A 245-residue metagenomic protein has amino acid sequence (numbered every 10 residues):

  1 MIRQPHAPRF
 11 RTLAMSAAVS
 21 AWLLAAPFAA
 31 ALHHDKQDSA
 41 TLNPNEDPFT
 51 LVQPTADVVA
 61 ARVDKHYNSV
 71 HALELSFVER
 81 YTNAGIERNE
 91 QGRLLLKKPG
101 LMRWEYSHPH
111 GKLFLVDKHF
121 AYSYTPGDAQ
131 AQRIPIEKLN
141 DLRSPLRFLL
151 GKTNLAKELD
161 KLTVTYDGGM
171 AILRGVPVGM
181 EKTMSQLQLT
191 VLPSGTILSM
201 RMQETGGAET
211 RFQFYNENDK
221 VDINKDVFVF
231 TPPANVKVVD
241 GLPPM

Functional and structural regions predicted by a protein language model:
I2, L24, F28-E87, P232-M245: N-terminal leader/targeting segments and the immediate start of mature chains
R3-A17: Bacterial N-terminal signal peptides that target proteins for export
A14-P27: Bacterial N-terminal signal peptides
D35-K36, T41, R93-S144, T210: An acidic-aromatic
D47, V59-Y81, E87, L115 (+2 more regions): Flexible, processing/modification-adjacent segments and terminal tails in exported/periplasmic/extracellular proteins
E79-Y81, K98-G100, Y106-H110, K118-F120 (+6 more regions): A mature extracytoplasmic/lumenal domain signature
N89-Q91, P109-H110, D117, K182-Q186 (+1 more regions): Short, surface-exposed coil-to-beta transition loops
K157-P244: Gly/Pro-enriched, hydrophobic low-complexity segments that function as extracytoplasmic propeptides/linkers
